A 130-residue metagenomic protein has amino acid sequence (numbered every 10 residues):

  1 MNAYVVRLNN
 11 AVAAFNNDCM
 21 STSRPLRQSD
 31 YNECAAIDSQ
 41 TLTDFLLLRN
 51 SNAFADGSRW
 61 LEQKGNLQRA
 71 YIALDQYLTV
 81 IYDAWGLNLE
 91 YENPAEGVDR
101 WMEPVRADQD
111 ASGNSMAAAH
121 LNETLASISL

Functional and structural regions predicted by a protein language model:
M1-S39, N66-L130: C-terminal amphipathic alpha-helix
S39, F45-G57: Amphipathic, heptad-repeat alpha-helical segments
S58-L61, G65: Surface-exposed short loop/turn segments
